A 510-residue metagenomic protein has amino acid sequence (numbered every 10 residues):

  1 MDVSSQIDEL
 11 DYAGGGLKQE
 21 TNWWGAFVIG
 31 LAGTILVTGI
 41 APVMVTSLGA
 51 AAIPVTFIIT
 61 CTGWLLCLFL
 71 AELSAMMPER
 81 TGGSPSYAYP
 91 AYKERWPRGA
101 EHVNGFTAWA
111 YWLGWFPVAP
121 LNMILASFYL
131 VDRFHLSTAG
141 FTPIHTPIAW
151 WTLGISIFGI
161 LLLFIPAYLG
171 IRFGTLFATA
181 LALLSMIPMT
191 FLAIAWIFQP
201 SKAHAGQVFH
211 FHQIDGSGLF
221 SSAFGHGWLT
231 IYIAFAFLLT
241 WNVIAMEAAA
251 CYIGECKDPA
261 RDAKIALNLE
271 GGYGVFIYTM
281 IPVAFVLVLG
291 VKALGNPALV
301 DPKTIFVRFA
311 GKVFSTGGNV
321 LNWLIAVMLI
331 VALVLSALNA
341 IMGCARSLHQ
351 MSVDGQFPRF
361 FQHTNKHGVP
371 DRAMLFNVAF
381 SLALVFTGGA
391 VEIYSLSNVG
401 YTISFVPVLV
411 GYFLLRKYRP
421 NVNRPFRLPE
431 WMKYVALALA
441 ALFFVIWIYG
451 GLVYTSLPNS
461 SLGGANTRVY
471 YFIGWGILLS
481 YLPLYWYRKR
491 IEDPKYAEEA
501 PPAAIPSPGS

Functional and structural regions predicted by a protein language model:
M1-I53, G63-A71, G99, Y481 (+1 more regions): Membrane-interface "cap" regions at the ends of multi-pass membrane proteins
T21-T38, V43, S156-G159, S217-V288 (+1 more regions): Hydrophobic, membrane-embedded alpha-helices of multi-pass small-molecule transporters
V37-T146, W151-T152, Y470-L479: Extracellular loop-to-transmembrane helix junctions
A51, F177, S185, L192-Q199 (+2 more regions): A generic transmembrane alpha-helix motif of multi-pass inner-membrane proteins
G82, A110-F128, V243-C256, N319-P358 (+1 more regions): Membrane-helix boundary/coupling elements in multi-pass transport proteins
P85-E94, A100, D132-S137, Q213-A223 (+3 more regions): TM-loop-TM module centered on a large, flexible mid-protein loop between adjacent transmembrane helices in multi-pass
S86-G99, M123-T152, P188, C251-A260 (+3 more regions): Helix-loop-helix connectors at the membrane interface of multi-pass transporters/channels
F128, L183-S217, A284-L289, V410-V422 (+1 more regions): Hydrophobic alpha-helical segments and their helix-loop junctions in multi-pass secondary transporters
